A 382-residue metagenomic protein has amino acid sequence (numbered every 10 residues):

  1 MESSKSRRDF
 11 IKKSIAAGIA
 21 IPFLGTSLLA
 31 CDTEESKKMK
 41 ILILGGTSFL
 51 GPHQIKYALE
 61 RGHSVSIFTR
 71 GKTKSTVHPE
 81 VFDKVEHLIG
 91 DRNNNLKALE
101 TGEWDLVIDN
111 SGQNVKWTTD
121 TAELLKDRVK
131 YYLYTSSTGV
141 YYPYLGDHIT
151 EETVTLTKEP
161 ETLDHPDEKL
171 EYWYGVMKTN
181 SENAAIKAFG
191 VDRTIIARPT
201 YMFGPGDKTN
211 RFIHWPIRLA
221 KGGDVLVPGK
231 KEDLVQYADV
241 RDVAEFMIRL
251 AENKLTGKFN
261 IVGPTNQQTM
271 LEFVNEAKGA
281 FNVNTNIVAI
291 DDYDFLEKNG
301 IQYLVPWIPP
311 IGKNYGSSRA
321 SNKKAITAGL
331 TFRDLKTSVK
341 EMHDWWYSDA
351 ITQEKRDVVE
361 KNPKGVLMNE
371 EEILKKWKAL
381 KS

Functional and structural regions predicted by a protein language model:
M1-I19: N-terminal secretory signal peptides and thylakoid transit peptides that target proteins across membranes
L44-R61: N-terminal Rossmann NAD(P)H-binding glycine-rich loop of SDR-like oxidoreductase domains
T47, P52, V77-V129, Y134: NAD(P)H-binding glycine-rich loop region in Rossmannoid oxidoreductase-like domains and their noncatalytic homologs
F68-K72: N-terminal Rossmann-fold cofactor-binding loop
D120-T179, K187, I195: Conserved Rossmann-fold NAD(P)-dependent oxidoreductase catalytic core, especially the SDR/UDP-sugar
S181-G206: Conserved beta-loop-beta element that borders a ligand/cofactor-binding pocket
N210-W215, P228-A251, G257-N260, T337: Substrate-positioning beta->alpha
R249-K313, A320-K323, A350-K381: Mid/C-terminal beta-alpha module of Rossmann-like enzyme folds, strongest in SDR-family dehydrogenases/epimerases
